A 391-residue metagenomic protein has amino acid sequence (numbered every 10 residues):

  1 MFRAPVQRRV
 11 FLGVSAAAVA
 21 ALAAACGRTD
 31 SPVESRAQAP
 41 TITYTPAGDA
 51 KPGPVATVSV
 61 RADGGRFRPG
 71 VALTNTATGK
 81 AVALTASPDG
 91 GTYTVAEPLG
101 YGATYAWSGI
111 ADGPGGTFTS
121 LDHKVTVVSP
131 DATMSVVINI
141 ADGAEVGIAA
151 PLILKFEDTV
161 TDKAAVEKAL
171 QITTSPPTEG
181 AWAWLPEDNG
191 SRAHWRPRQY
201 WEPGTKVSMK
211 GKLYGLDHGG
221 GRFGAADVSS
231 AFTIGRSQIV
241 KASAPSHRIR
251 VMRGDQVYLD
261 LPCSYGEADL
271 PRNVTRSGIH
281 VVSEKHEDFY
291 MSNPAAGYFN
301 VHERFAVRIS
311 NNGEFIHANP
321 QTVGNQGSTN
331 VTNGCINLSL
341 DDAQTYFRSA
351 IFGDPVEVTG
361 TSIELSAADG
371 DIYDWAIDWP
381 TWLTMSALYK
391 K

Functional and structural regions predicted by a protein language model:
F2-V6, V10-V14, V19-L22, G27-R236: Acidic, low-complexity Ser/Thr/Gly/Pro-rich repeat segments typical of extracellular/periplasmic and surface-exposed
G79, G215, V257, A343 (+1 more regions): Surface-exposed, flexible loop/turn segments at secondary-structure boundaries
I110, E157-T161, K206, K212-L216 (+5 more regions): Sec-exported extracytoplasmic/periplasmic mature domains
I148, V274-S277, H286-F289, N293-K391: Exported/periplasmic cell-wall-interacting domains
I153, E167, S246, D260 (+3 more regions): Extracytoplasmic/secreted envelope proteins and their assembly/folding machinery, especially bacterial periplasmic
G221-G324: Gly/Pro-biased beta-strand-loop elements
